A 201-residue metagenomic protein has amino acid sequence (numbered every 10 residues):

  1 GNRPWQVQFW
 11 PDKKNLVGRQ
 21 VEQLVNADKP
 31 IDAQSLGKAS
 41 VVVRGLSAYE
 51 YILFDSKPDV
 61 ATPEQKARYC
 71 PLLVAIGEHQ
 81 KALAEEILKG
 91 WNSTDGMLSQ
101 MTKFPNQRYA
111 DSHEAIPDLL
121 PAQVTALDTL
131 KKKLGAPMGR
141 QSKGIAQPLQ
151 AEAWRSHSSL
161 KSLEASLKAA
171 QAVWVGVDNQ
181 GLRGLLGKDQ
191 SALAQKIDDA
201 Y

Functional and structural regions predicted by a protein language model:
G1-Y201: Mature extracytoplasmic or organellar-lumen-exposed domains after removal of signal/transit peptides
